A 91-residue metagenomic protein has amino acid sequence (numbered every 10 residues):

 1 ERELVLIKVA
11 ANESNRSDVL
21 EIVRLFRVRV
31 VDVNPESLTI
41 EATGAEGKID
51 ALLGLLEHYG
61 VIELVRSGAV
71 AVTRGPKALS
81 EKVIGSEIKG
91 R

Functional and structural regions predicted by a protein language model:
E1-R91: Long, contiguous binding/interaction regions
